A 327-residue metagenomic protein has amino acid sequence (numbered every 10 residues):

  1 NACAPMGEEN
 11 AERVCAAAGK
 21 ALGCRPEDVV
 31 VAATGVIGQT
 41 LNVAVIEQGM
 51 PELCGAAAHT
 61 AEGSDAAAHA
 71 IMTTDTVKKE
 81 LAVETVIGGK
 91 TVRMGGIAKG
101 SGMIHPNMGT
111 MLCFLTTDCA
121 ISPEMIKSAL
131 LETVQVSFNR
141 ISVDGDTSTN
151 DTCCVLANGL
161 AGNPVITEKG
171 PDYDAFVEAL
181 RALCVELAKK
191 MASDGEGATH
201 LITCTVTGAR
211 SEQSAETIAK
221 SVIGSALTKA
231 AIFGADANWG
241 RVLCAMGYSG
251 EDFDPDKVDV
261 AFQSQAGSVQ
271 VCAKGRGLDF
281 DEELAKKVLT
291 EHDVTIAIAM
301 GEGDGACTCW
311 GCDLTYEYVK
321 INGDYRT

Functional and structural regions predicted by a protein language model:
N1-T327: A structural signal for small-residue-enriched, beta-sheet-centric alpha/beta enzyme cores and oligomeric scaffold folds
